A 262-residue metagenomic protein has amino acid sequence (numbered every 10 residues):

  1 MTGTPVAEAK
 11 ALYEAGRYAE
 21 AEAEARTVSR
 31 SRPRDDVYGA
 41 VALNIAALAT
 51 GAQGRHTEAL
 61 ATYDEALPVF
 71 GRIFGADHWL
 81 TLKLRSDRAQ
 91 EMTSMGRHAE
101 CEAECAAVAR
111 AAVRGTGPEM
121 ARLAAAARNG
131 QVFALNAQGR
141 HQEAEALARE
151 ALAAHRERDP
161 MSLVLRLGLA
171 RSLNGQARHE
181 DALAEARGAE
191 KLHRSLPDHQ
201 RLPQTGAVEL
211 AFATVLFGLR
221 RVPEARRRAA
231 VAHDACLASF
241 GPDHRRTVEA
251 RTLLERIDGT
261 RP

Functional and structural regions predicted by a protein language model:
M1-P262: Intrinsic-disorder-linked linear interaction elements in eukaryotic regulatory proteins
